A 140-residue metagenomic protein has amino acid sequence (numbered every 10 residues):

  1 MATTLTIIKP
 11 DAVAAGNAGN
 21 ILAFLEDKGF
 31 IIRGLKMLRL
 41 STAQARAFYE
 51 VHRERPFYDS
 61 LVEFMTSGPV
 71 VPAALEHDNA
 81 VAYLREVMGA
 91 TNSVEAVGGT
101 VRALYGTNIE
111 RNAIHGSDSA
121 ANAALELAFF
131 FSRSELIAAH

Functional and structural regions predicted by a protein language model:
M1-H140: Non-catalytic terminal and connector segments of soluble metabolic enzymes
